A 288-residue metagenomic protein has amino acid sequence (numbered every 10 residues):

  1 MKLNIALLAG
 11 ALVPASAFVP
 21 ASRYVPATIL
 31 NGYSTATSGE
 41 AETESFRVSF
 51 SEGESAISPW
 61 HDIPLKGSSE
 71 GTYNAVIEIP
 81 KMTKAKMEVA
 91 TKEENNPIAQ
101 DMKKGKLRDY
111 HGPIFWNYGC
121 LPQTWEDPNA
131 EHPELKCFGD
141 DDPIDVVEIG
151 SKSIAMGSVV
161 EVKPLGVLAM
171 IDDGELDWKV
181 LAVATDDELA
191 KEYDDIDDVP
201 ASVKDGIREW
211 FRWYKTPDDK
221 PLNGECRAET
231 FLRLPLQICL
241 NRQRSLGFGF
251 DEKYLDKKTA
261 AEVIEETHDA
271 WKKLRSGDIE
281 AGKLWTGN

Functional and structural regions predicted by a protein language model:
M1-K2, A6, Y24, A201 (+1 more regions): Low-complexity, intrinsically disordered regions enriched in charged/polar residues
K2-S22: N-terminal chloroplast transit peptides
L3-N4, L8, V25-P26, H61 (+1 more regions): Terminal low-complexity, poorly structured segments
A17, V25-A36: N-terminal mitochondrial targeting presequences
G32-N288: Hydrophobic N-terminal alpha-helices or hydrophobic patches in metabolic proteins across all domains of life
